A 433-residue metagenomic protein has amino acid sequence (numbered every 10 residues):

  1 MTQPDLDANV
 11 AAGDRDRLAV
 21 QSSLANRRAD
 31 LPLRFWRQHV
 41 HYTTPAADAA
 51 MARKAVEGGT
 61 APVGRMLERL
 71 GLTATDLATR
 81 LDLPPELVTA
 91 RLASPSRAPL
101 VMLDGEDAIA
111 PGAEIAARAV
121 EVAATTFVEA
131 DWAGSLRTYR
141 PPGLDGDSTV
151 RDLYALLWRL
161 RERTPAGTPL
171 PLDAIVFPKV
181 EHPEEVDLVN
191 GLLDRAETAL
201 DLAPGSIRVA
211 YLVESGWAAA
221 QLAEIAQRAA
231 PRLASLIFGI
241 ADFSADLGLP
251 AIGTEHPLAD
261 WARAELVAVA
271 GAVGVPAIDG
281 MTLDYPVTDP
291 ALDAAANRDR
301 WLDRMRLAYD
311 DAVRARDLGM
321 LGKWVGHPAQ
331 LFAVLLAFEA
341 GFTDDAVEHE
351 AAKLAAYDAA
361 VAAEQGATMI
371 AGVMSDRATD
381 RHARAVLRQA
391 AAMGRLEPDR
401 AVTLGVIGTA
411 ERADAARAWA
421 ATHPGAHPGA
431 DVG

Functional and structural regions predicted by a protein language model:
T2-G433: Expand to "…catalyze enediolate/carbanion chemistry for C-C bond making/breaking, isomerization, decarboxylation
